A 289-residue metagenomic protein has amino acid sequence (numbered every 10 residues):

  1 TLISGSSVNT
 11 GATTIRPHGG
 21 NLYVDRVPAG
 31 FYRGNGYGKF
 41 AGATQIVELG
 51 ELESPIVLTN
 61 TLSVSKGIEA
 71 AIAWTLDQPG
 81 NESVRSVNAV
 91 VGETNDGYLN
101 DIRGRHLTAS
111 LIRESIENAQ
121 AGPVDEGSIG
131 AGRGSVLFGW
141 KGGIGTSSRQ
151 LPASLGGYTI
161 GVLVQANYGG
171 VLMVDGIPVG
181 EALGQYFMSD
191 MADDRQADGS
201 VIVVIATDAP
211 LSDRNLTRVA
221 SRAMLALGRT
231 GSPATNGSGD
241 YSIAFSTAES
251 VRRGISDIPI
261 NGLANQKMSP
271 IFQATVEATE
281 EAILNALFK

Functional and structural regions predicted by a protein language model:
T1-K289: Alpha/propeptide regions of enzymes that mature by internal proteolysis
